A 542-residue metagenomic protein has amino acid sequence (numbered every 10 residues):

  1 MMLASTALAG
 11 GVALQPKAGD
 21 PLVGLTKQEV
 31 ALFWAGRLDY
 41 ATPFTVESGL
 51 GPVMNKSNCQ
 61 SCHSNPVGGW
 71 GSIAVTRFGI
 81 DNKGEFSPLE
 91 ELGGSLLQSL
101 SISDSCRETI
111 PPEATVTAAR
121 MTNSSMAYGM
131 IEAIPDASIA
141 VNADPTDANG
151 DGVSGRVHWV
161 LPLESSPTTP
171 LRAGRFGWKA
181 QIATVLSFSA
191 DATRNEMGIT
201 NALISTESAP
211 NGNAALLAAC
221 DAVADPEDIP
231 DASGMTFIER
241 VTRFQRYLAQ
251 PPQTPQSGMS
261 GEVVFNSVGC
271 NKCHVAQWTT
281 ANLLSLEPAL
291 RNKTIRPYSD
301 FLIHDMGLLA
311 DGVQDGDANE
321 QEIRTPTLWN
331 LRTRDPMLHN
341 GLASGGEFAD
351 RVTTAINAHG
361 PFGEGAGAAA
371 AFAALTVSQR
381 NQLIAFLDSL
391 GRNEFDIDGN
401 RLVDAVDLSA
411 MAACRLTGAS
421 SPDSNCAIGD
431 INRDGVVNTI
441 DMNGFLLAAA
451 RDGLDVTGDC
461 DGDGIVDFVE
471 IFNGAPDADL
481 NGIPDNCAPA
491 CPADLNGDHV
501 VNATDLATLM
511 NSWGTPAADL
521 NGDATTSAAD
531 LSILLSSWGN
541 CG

Functional and structural regions predicted by a protein language model:
A4-T6: N-terminal signal peptide c-region/cleavage motif recognized by signal peptidases
A9-F395, R415: Periplasmic c-type cytochrome electron-transfer domains
R392-G542: Cellulosome-associated attachment modules in secreted, modular CAZymes
